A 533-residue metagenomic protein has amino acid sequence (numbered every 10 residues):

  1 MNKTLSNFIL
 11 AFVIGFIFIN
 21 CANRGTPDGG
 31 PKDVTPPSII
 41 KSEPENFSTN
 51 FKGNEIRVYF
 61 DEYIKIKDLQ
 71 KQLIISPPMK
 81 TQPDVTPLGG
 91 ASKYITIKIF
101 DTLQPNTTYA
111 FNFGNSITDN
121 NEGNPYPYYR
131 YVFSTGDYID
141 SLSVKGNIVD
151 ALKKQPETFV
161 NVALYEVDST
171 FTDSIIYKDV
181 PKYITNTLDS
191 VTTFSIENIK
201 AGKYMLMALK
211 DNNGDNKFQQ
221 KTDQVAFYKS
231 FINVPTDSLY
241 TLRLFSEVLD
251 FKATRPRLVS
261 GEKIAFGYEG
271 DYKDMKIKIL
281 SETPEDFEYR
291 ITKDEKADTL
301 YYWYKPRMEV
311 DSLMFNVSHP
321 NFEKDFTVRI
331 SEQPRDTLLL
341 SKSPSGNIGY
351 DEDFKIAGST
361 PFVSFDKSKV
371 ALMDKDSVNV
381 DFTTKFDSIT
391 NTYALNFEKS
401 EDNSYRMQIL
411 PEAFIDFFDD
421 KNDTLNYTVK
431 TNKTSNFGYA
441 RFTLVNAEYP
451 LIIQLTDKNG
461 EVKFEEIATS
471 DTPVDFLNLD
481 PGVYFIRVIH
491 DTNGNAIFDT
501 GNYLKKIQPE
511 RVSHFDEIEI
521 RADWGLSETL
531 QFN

Functional and structural regions predicted by a protein language model:
N2-L5, C21-L209, K221, V225 (+5 more regions): Acidic, low-complexity Ser/Thr/Gly/Pro-rich repeat segments typical of extracellular/periplasmic and surface-exposed
L5-V13: Sec-dependent signal peptide hydrophobic core
P127-Y128, D211-V248, R329-T337, F418 (+3 more regions): Structured interaction patches on ligand/partner-binding surfaces of diverse proteins
T192-T193, V483-R487: Extended, structured, electrostatic nucleic-acid-contact surfaces
N478-P481: Short, surface-exposed loop/turn motifs with a glycine/proline- and acidic-biased composition
